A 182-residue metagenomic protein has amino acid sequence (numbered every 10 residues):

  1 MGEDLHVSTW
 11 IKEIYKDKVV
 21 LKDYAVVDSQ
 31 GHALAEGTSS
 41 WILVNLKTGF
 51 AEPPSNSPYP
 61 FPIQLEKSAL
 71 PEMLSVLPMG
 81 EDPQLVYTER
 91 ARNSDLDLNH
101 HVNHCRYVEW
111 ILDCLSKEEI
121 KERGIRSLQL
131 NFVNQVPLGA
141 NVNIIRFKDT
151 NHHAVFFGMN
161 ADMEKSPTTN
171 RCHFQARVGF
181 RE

Functional and structural regions predicted by a protein language model:
M1, D97-N99, W110, L138-A140 (+1 more regions): Residues in flexible loops and secondary-structure boundaries
M1-L77, F132, V136-L138, F147-E182: HotDog/MaoC-like acyl-thioester-processing domains
E36-T38, I42-I125: Hot-dog-fold acyl-thioester-processing enzymes
G124-Q129, N134, N143-I145: Beta-strand-rich recognition/accessory modules
